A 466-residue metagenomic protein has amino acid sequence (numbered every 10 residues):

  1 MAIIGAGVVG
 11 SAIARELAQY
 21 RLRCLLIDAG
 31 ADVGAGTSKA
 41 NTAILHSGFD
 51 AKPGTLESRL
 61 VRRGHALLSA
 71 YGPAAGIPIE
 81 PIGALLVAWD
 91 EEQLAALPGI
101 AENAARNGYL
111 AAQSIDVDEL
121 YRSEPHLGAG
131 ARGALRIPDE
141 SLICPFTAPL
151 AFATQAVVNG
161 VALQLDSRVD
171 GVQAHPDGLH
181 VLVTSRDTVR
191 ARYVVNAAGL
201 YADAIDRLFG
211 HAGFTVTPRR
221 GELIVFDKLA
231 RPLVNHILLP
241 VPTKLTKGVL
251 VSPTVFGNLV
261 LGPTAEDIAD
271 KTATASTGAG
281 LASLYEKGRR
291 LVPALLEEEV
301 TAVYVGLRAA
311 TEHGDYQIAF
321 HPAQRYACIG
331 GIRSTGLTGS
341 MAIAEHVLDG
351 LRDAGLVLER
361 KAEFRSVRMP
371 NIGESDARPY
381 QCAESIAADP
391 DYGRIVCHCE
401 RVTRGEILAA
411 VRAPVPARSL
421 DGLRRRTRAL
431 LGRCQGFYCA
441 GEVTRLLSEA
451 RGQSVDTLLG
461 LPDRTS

Functional and structural regions predicted by a protein language model:
M1-L26: N-terminal Rossmann-like FAD-binding beta1-loop-alpha1 element of flavoenzymes
A12, V172-G262, E266-S276, E286 (+2 more regions): Flavin-dependent oxidoreductases
A18-A40: Glycine-rich FAD pyrophosphate-binding loop
A43-S123, G248-V249: Dinucleotide-binding Rossmann-like beta1-alpha1 core, especially the glycine-rich loop that anchors the ADP
P53-R62, V87-A96, L135-T154, Q164 (+3 more regions): Short beta-strand to alpha-helix junction loop
L135-Y193: Helical element adjacent to the flavin cofactor pocket in flavoenzyme catalytic cores
A151, T246, V255-F256, D267-I395 (+2 more regions): C-terminal catalytic lobe of FAD-dependent flavoproteins
T272, T403-A413, F437-V455: Iron-sulfur (Fe-S) cluster-binding segments and ferredoxin-like electron-carrier domains, especially [2Fe-2S]
